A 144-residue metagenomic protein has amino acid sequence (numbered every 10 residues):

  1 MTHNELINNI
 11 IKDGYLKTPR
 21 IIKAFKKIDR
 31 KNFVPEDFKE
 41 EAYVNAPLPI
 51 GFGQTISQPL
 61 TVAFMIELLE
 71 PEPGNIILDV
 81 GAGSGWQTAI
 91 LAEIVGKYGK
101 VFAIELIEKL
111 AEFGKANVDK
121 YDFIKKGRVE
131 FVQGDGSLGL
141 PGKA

Functional and structural regions predicted by a protein language model:
M1-D37: N-terminal auxiliary segments of SAM/dcSAM-dependent transferases
I7-N8, A42-N45, I56-N75: Conserved alpha-helix/loop element of class I SAM-dependent methyltransferases that forms part of the SAM/SAH-binding
P19-R20, L60, K109: Cytosolic histidine kinase catalytic core of two-component systems
P49-T55: Class I SAM-dependent methyltransferase Rossmann-like catalytic core, especially the SAM/SAH-binding loop
E70-A144: Conserved nucleotide-cofactor-binding alpha/beta core module
